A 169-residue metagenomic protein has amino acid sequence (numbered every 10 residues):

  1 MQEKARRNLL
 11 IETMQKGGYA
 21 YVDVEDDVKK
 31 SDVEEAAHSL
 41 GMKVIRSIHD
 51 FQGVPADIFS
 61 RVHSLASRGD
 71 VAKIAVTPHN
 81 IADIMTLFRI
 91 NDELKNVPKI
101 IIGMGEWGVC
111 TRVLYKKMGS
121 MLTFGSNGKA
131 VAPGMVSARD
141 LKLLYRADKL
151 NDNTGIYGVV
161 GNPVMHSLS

Functional and structural regions predicted by a protein language model:
M1-D32: Glycine/small-residue-rich loop that forms an oxyanion/phosphate-binding "nest" at active or ligand-binding sites
Q2, E25, N151-T154, S169: Alpha-helix initiation/capping motif
V22-D23, I101, P163: A generic secondary-structure micro-motif detector that highlights 1-2 residue hydrophobic/ambivalent hotspots embedded
D27-I156: Catalytic alpha/beta core domains of metabolic enzymes, predominantly
G158, N162-S169: An N-terminal-biased, well-structured beta-alpha scaffold segment characteristic of Rossmann-like dinucleotide-binding
